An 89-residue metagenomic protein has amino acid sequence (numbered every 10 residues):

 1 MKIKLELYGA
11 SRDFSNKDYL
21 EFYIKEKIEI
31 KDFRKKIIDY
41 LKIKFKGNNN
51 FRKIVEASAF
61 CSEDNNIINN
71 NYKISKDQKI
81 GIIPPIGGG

Functional and structural regions predicted by a protein language model:
M1-G88: Ubiquitin-like/PB1-type beta-grasp interaction modules and other compact soluble beta-rich domains
